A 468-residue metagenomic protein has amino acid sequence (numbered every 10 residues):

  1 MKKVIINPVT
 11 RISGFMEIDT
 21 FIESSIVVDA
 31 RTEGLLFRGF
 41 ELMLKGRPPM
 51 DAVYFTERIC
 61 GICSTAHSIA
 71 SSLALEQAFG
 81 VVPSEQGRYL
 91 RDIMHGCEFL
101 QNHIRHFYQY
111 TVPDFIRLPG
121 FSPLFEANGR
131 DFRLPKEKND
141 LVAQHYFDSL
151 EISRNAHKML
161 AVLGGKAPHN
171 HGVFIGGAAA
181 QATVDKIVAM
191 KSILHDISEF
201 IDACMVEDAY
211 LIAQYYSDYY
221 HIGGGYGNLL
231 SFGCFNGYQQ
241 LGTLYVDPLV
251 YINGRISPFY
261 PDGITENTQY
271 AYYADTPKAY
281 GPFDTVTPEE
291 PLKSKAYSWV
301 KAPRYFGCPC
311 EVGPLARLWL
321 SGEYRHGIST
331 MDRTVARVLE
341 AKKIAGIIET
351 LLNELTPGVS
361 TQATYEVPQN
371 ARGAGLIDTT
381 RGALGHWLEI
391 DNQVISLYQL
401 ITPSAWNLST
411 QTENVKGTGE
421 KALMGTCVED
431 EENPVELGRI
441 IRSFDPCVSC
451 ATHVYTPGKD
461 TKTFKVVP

Functional and structural regions predicted by a protein language model:
M1-R381, T402-P468: Active-site bordering "gate/hinge" segments that shape substrate access to catalytic or cofactor-binding pockets
G385: Short glycine-rich, acidic/polar surface loops and turns
E389-I390: Aromatic-rich beta-strand edge motifs centered on tyrosine
Q393: Mixed-charge (Asp/Glu-Lys/Arg
S396: Catalytic-core signal marking the mid-to-C-terminal active-site face
